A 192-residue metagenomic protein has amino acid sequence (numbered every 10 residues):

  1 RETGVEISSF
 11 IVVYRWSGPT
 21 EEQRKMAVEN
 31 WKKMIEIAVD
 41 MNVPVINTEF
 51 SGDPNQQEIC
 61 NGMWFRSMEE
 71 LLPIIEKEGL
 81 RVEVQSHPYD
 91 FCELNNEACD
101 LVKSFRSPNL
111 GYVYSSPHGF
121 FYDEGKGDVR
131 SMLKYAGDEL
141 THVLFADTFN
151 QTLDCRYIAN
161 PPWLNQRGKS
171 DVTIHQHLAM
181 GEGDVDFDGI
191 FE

Functional and structural regions predicted by a protein language model:
R1-T3, W31-D40, C99-D100, G127-T141 (+1 more regions): Short amphipathic alpha-helices and their capping/turn segments at secondary-structure boundaries
T3-S9, R15-Y114, F121: Active-site acidic/histidine proton-transfer and metal-coordination neighborhood in alpha/beta enzyme cores
F10, E69-A179, D184: Acidic/histidine-rich catalytic cores of soluble enzymes
